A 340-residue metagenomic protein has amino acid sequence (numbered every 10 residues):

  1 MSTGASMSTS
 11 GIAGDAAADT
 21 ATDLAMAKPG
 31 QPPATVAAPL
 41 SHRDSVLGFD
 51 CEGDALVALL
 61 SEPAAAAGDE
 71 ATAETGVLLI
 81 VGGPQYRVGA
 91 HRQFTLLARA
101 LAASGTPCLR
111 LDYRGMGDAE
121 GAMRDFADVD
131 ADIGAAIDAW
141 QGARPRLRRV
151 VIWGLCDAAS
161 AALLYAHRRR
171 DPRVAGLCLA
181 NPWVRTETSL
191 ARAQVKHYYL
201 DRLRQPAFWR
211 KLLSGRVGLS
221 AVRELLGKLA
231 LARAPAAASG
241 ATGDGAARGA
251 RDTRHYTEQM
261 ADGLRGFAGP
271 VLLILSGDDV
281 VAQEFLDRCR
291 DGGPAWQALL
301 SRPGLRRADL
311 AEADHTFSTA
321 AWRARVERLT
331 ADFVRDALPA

Functional and structural regions predicted by a protein language model:
M1, L97, R210-R335, P339: Serine-hydrolase catalytic core
T3, D23-G68, T72, T319: N-terminal cap/lid segment of alpha/beta-hydrolase-fold proteins
A65-S104, L109-R110: Short, surface-exposed "cap/lid" segments of acyl-processing enzymes
I80-V81, Y113, A180, L275 (+1 more regions): Alpha/beta-hydrolase
G83, P107-M116, W183, A313: Short beta-to-alpha linker loops that shape the active-site pocket of alpha/beta-hydrolase fold enzymes
R114-R149: Catalytic nucleophile-loop/oxyanion-hole region of alpha/beta-hydrolase and closely related hydrolase-like folds
A135-R144, R148-R204: Primarily recognizes the serine-hydrolase "nucleophile elbow" in alpha/beta-hydrolase and SGNH/GDSL folds
